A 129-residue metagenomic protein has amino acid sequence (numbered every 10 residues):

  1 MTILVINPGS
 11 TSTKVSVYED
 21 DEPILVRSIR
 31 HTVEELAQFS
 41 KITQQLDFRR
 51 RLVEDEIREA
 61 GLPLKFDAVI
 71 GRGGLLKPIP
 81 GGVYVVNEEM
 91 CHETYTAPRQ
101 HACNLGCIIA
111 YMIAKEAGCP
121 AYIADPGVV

Functional and structural regions predicted by a protein language model:
I3-Q44: Short glycine-rich, Thr/Ser-proximal phosphate-binding strand/loop in the N-terminal lobe of ATP-dependent enzymes
G9, L62, K115-A117: Short, structurally constrained coil/turn elements that cap an alpha-helix or connect an alpha-helix to the following
E19-I24, L64-K65, C119: A generic structural motif
R30-K65, I70: Conserved active-site "lid/cap" helical segment
Q45-L52, P98-G106: Glycine-rich anion/phosphate-binding loops
I57-A102, P120, V128-V129: Short beta-strand-loop/turn "lid" adjacent to the catalytic site in phosphate-handling enzymes
C103-C107, Y111-V129: Phosphate-binding/catalytic loop of phosphoryl-transfer enzymes
